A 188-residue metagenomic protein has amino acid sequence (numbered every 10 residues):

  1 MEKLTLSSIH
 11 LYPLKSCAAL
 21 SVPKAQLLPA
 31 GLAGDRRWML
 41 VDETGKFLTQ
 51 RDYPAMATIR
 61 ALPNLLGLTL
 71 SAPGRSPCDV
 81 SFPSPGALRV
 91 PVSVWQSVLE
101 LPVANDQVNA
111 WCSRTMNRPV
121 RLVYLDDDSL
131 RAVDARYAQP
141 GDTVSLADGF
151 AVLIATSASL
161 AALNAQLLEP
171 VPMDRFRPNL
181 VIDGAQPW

Functional and structural regions predicted by a protein language model:
M1-W188: Electropositive, beta-rich accessory/interaction domains or terminal extensions that provide binding surfaces
